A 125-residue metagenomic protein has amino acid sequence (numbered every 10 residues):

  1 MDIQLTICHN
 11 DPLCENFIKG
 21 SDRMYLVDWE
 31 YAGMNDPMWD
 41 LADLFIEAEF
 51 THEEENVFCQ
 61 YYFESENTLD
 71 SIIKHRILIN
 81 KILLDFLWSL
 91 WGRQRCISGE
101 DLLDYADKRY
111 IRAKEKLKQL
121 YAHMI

Functional and structural regions predicted by a protein language model:
M1-W39: Active-site acidic catalytic loop and adjacent metal/ATP-binding pocket of ATP-dependent phosphoryl transfer enzymes
P12, R93-C96, Y110, L117: Generic helix-packing signal
M38-T68, I82-E100, R112: Active-site activation/catalytic loop segments of kinase-like enzymes and analogous catalytic loops in related
E66-R76: Short, surface-exposed acidic
I72-K74, G99-D104: Short, surface-exposed loop/turn segments at secondary-structure junctions
H75, I79-L83: Start-of-helix signal in alpha-solenoid helical-repeat scaffolds, especially tetratricopeptide repeats
L102-K116: Extended, well-ordered alpha-helical scaffold segments
K114-I125: Regulatory N- and C-terminal appendages and interdomain linkers associated with kinase/kinase-like NTP transferase
